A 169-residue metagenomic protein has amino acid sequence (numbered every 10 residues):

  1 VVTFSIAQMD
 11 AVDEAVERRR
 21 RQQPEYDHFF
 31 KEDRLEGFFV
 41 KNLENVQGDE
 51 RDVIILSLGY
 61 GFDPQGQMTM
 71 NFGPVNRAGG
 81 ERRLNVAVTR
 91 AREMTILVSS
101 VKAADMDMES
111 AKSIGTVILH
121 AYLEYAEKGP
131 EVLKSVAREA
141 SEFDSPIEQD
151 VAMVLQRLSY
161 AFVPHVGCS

Functional and structural regions predicted by a protein language model:
V1-L84, T89-I96, S159, P164: Core RecA-like ATPase module of SF1/SF2 helicases and allied nucleic-acid translocases
V16, Q65-V166: Helicase C-terminal subdomain and adjacent C-terminal extension
S169: Short beta-strand-loop-alpha-helix junction that forms the active-site gateway of nucleic-acid-processing nucleases
